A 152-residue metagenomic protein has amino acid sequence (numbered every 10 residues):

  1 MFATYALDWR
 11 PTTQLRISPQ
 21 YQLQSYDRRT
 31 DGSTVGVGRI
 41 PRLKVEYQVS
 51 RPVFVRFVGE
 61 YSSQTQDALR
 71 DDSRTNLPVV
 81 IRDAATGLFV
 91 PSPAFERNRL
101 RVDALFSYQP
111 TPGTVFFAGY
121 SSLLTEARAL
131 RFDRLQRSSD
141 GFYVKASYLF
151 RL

Functional and structural regions predicted by a protein language model:
M1-L7, R39-V45, N98-A104, D140-A146: Hydrophobic, lipid-facing positions within transmembrane beta-strands of outer-membrane proteins
T4-D27: Surface-exposed extracellular loop regions of Gram-negative outer-membrane beta-barrel proteins
W9-L15, Y47-V53, Y108-P112, F150-L152: Outer-membrane beta-barrel strand-turn architecture
I17-P19, V55-F57, F116-A118, V144: Transmembrane beta-strands of outer-membrane beta-barrel proteins
Q20, Q24, R29-D31, D67-E96 (+1 more regions): Solvent-exposed loop segments that connect transmembrane elements
Y21-D27, Y61-T65, P112, S122-E126 (+1 more regions): Transmembrane beta-strands of outer-membrane beta-barrel pores
V35-V37, A94-N98, Q136-S138: Short sequence motifs at beta-strands and strand-loop junctions characteristic of Gram-negative outer-membrane
V102-Y120, R134-L152: Outer-membrane beta-barrel "beta-signal"
